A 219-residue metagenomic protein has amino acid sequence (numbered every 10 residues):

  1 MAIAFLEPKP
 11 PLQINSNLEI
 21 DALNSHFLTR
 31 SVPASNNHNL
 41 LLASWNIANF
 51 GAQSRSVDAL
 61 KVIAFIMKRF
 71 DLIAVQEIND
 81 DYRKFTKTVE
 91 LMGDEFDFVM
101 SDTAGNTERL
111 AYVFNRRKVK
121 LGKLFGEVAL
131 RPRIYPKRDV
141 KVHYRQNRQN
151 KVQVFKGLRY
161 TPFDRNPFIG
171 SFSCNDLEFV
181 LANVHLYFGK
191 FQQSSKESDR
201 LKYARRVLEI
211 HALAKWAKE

Functional and structural regions predicted by a protein language model:
M1-E219: Divalent cation-coordinating acidic motifs and surrounding scaffolds that mediate Ca2+/Mg2+/Mn2+/Zn2+-dependent binding
